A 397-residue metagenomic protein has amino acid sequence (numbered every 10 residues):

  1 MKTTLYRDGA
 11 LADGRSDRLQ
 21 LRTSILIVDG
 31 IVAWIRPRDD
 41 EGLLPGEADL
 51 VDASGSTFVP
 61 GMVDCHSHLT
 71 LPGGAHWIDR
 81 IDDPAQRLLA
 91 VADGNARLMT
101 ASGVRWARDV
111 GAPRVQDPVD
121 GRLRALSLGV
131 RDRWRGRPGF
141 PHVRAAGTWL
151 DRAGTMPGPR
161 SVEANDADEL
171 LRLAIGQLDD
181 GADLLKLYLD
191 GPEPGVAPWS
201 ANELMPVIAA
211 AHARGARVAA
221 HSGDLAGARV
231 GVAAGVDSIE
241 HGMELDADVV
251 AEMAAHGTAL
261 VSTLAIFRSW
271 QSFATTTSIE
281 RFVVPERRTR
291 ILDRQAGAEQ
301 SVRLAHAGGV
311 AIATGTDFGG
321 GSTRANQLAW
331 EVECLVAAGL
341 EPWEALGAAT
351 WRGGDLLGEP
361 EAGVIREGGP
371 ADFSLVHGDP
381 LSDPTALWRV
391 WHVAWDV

Functional and structural regions predicted by a protein language model:
M1-L44, F58, P380-L381: N-terminal metal-binding scaffold of metallo-dependent hydrolase/deaminase domains
S56-W134, G231-A234: Metal-associated gating/positioning segment near the N- to mid-region
H68, A112-P113, T148-D151, D190-P192 (+4 more regions): Active-site beta-loop-alpha junctions enriched in small/polar residues
L69-L88, T100, G147-P159, V196-A197 (+1 more regions): Active-site gating loops and adjacent loop-to-helix segments of metal-dependent hydrolytic enzymes
G74-H76, S127, P198, A228-A234 (+5 more regions): Histidine/acidic-residue-rich catalytic or RNA/ligand-binding cores of hydrolases and nuclease-related proteins
V91-L126, F140-W149, L178-P192, V196 (+3 more regions): Divalent metal-dependent hydrolysis catalytic cores, especially in the metallo-beta-lactamase
G129, D168-L260, T276-F282, I291-A311 (+1 more regions): Histidine/acidic residue-rich metal-binding segments in metalloenzymes
A213, Q295-D379: His/Asp/Glu-enriched, well-ordered alpha-helical/loop segment that forms or immediately abuts the divalent-metal
